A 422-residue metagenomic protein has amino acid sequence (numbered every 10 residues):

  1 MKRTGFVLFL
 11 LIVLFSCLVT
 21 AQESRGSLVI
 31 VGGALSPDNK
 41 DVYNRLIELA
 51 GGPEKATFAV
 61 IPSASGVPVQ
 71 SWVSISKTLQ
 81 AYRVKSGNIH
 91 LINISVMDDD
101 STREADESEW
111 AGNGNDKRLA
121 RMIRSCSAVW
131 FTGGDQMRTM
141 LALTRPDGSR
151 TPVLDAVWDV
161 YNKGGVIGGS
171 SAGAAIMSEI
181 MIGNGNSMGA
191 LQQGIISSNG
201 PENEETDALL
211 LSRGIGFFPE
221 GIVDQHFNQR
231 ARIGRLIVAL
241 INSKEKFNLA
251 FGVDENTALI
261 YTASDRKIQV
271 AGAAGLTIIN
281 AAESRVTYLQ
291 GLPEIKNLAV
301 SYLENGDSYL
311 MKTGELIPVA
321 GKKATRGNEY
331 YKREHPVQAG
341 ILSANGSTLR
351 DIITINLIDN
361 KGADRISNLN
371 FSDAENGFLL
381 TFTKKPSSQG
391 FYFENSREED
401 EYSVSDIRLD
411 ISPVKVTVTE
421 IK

Functional and structural regions predicted by a protein language model:
V7-S16: Bacterial N-terminal signal peptides
C17-A21: Sec/Tat signal peptide C-region and signal peptidase I cleavage site
Q22-K55, G66-S74, L79-S86, G183 (+1 more regions): C-terminal and late-domain segments of enzyme folds
V29-V31, T57-P62, H90-L91, A128-T132 (+4 more regions): Structural recognition of the beta-strand scaffold that forms the well-ordered cores of secreted hydrolase catalytic
L49, R118-M122, S149-G164: Catalytic-core regions built around general acid/base machinery
S65-G66, S74, S86-L119: Functional beta-strand-loop-alpha-helix junction segments that form "active/interaction loops" within catalytic
W130-G133, A156-V157, Y161-I182: Catalytic nucleophile loop
Q136-R150: Glycine/threonine-rich flexible loop motifs
